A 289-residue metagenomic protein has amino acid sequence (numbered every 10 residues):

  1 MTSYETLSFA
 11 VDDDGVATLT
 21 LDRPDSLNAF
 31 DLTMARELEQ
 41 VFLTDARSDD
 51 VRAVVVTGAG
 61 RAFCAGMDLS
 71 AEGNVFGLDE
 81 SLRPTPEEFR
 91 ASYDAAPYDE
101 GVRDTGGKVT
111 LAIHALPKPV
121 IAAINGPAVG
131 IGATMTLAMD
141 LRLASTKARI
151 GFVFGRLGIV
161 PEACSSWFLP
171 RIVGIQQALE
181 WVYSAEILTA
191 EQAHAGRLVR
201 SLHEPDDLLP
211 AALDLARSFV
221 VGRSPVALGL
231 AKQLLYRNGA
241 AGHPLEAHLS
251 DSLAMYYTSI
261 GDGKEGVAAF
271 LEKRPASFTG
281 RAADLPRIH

Functional and structural regions predicted by a protein language model:
M1-L7, A268-H289: Terminal low-complexity tails and localization/encapsulation signals of metabolic enzymes
M1-R61, G73-V75, R287-H289: Conserved CoA-thioester-binding segment of acyl-CoA-metabolizing enzymes
G58-A112, A128, G158: Glycine- (often His-adjacent) and acidic-residue-rich active-site loop that binds/positions the CoA thioester
G106, S166, I175-A178, L209 (+3 more regions): A general structural signal for well-ordered alpha-helical segments in protein cores
K108-L116, A123, V129-V182, G196 (+1 more regions): CoA-thioester-processing core
L141, E180, S184-E186, Q192 (+3 more regions): Well-ordered beta-strand positions
L143-A148, V199-H248, G261, S277-H289: C-terminal long alpha-helix characteristic of the crotonase
